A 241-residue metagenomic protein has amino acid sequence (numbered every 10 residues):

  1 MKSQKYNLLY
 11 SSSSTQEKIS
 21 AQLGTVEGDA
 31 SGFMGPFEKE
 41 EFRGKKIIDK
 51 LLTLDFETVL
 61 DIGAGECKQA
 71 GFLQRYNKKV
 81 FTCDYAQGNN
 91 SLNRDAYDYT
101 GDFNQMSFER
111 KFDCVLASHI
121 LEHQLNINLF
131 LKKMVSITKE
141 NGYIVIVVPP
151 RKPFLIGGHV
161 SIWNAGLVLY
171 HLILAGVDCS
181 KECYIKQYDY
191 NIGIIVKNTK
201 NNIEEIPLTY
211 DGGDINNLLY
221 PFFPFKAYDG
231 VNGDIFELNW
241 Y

Functional and structural regions predicted by a protein language model:
M1-R110, C114-S118, L129-L131, S161-L167 (+3 more regions): Conserved N-terminal segment of class I S-adenosyl-L-methionine
S118-L121, V147: Residues lining the SAM
Q124-L125, T138-E140: Helix-to-beta-strand junctions that scaffold the AdoMet/dcAdoMet cofactor pocket in Class I SAM-dependent enzymes
M134: Class I S-adenosylmethionine-dependent transferase superfamily signal
N141-P149: Conserved beta-strand signature within the Rossmann-like core of class I S-adenosyl-L-methionine
P149-F154, K186: Short "lid" loop at the C-terminus of a central beta-strand within the Rossmann-like core of SAM-dependent
P153-H171: Acceptor-substrate binding/catalytic loop of class I
V177-Y188: Conserved S-adenosyl-L-methionine
